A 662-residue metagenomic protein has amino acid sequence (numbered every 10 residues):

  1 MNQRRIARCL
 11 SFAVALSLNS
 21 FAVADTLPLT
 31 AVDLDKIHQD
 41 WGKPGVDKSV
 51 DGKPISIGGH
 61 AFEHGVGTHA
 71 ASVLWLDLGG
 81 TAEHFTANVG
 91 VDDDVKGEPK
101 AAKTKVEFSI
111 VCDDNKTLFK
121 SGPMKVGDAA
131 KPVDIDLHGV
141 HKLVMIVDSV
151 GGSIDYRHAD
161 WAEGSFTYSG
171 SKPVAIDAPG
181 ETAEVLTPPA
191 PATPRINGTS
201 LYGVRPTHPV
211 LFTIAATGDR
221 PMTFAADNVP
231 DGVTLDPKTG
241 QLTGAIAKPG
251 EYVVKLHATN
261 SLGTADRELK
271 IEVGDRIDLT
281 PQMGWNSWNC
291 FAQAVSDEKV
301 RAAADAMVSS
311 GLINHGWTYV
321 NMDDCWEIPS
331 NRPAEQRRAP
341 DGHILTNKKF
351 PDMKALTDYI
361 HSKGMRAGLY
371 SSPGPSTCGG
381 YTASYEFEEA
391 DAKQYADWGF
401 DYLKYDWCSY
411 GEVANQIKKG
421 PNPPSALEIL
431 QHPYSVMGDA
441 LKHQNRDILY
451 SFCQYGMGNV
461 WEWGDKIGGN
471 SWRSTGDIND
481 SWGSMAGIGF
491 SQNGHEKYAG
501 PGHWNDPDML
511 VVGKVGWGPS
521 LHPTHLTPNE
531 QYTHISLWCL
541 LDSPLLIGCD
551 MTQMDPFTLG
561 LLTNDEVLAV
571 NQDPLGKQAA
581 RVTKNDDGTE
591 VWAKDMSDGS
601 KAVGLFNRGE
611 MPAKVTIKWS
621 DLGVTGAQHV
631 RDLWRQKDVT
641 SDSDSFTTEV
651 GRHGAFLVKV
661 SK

Functional and structural regions predicted by a protein language model:
A24-T187: Gly-Asp-aromatic-enriched flexible segments
P194-D219: Solvent-exposed, low-complexity, repeat-rich "mucin-like" stalks and linkers
I214, G250-L262: A short beta-strand micro-motif common to beta-rich folds, especially ectodomain repeats
G232-K248: Strand-loop-strand motifs at the edges of beta-sheets in extracellular beta-sandwich domains
N289, A303, M307-N422: Aromatic-lined carbohydrate-binding/catalytic grooves of carbohydrate-active enzymes
A390, K442-D550, N571: Glycan-recognition surfaces
Y532, W538-L541, L546-G548, K584-V624: Carbohydrate-binding surface patches
S641-K662: C-terminal beta-strand-rich structural cap/linker in extracellular carbohydrate-active enzymes
